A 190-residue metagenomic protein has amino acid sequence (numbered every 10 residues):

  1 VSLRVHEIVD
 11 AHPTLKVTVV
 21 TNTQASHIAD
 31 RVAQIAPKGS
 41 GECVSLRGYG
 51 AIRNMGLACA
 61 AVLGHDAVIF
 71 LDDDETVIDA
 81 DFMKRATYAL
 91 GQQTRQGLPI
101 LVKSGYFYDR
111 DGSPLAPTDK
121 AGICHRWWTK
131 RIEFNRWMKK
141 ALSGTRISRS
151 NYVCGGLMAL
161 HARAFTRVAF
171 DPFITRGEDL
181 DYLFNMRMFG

Functional and structural regions predicted by a protein language model:
L3-C59, L63: Active-site-proximal specificity loops/subdomain of glycosyltransferases
H65-I78: Short beta-strand-to-loop acidic/aromatic patch adjacent to the donor-nucleotide binding site
A80-V102: Conserved donor-nucleotide/metal-binding helix-loop-beta segment in metal-dependent transferases, i.e., the alpha-helix
G97-G122: Short beta-strand-to-loop element that shapes/binds the nucleotide-sugar donor at the catalytic cleft/hinge
K139-A159: A recurrent flexible, glycine/aromatic-enriched loop bordering the glycosyltransferase active site that acts as
R163-T166: Short, well-ordered alpha-helical scaffold segment located in the soluble/lumenal catalytic or ligand-binding core
T175-Y182: Acidic donor-binding loop at a coil-to-helix junction in glycosyltransferase catalytic cores that engages
M186-R187: Hydrophobic residues within well-ordered alpha-helices
